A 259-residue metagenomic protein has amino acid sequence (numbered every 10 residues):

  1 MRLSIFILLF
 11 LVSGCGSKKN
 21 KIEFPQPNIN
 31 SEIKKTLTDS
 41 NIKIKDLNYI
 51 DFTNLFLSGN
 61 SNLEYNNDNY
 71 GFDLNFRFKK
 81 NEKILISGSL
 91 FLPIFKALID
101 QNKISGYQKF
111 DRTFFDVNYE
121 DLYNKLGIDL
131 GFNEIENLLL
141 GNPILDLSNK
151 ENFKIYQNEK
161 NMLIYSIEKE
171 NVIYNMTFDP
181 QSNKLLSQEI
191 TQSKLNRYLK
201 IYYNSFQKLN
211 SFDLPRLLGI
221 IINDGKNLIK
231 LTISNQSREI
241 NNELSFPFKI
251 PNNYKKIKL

Functional and structural regions predicted by a protein language model:
M1-I7: Sec-dependent signal peptide recognition, specifically the positively charged N-region followed immediately by
L11-G14: C-terminal motif of bacterial Sec signal peptides marking the signal peptidase cleavage site
G16-N69, K255-L259: N-terminal leader/targeting segments and the immediate start of mature chains
G16-S17, E151-L259: Gly/Pro-enriched, hydrophobic low-complexity segments that function as extracytoplasmic propeptides/linkers
P25-L37, L55, R77-N81, Q101-S105 (+2 more regions): The feature marks either
L47-L55, N67-Y70, R77-K79, A97 (+1 more regions): Edge/loop elements at the starts and ends of beta-strands within beta-rich repeat scaffolds
K83-N133: An acidic-aromatic
K125-N158: C-terminal low-complexity, charged extensions that often adopt amphipathic alpha-helices
